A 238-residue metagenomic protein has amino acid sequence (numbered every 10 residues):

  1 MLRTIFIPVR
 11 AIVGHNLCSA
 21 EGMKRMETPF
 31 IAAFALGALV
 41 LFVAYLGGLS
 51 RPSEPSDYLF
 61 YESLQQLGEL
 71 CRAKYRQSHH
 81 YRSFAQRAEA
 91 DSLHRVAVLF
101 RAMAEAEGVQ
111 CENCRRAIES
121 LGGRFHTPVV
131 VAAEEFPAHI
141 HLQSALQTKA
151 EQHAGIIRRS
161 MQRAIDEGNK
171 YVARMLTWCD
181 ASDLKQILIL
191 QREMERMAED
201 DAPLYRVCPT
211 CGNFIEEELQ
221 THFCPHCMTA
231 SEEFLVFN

Functional and structural regions predicted by a protein language model:
F6-V13, A32: Residues marking helix boundaries in flexible regions
E27-N238: Non-heme di-metal
